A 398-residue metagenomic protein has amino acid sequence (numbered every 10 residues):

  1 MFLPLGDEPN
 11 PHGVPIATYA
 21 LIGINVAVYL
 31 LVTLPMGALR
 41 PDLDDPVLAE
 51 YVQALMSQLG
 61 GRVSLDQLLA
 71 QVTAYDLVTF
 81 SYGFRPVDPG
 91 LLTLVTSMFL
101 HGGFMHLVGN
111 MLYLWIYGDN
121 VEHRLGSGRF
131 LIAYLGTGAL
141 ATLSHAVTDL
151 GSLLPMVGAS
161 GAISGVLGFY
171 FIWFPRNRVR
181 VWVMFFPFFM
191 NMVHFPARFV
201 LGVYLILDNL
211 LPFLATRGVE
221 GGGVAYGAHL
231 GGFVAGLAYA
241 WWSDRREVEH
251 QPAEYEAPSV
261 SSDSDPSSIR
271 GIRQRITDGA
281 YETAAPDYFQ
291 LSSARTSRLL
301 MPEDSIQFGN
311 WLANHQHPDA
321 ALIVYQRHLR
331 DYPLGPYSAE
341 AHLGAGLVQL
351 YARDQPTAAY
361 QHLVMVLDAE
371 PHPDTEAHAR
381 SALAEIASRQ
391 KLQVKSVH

Functional and structural regions predicted by a protein language model:
M1-T277, T283, D287, Q307-W311: A detector for small-residue-rich transmembrane helices and their helix-helix packing motifs
V260-R270, Y281, R298-I306, P336-H342 (+2 more regions): Generic helix N-cap/helix-start motif at coil->alpha-helix transitions
D278, H315, A352-R353, Q390: Structural motif corresponding to the intra-repeat A-B loop/turn of tetratricopeptide repeats
A294-L300, L329-Y337, L367-A382, R389: Short solvent-exposed coil/turn linkers within tandem alpha-helical repeat scaffolds
